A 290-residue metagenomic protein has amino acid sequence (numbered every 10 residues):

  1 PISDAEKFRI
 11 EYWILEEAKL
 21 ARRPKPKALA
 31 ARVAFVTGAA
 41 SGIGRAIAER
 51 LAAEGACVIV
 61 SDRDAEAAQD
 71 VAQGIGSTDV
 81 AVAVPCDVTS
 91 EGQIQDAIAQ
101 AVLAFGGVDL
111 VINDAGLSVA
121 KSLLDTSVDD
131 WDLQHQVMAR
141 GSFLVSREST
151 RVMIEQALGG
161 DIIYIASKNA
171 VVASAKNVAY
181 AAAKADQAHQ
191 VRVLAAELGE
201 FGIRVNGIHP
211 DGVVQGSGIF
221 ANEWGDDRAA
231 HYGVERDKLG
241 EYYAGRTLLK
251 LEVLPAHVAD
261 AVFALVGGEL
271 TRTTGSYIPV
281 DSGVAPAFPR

Functional and structural regions predicted by a protein language model:
S122-L123, S127-H135, Y243: Substrate-binding pocket helix/loop in short-chain dehydrogenase/reductase
L124, V172-V178, E200, K250: Active-site loop immediately N-terminal to the catalytic Tyr-X3-Lys motif of short-chain dehydrogenase/reductase
S146, A183: Active-site helix of classical SDR
R151, A196-E197, T271: Alpha-helical segment proximal to the catalytic Tyr-Lys
S167: Residue(s) in the substrate-gating loop at a strand-loop-helix junction that position the organic substrate next
G199, R204, T273-G275: Short, small/polar-rich loop/turn modules that mediate ligand/substrate recognition or access, typified
L270, T274-R290: Short C-terminal tail/terminal secondary-structure segment of NAD(P)H-dependent dehydrogenase/reductase domains
